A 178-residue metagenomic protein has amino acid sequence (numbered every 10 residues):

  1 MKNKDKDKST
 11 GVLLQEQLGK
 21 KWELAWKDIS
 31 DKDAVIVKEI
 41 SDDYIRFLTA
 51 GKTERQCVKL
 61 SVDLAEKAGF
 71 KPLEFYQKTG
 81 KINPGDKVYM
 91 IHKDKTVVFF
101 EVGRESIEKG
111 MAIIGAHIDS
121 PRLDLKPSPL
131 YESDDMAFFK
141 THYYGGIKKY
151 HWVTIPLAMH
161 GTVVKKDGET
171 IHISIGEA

Functional and structural regions predicted by a protein language model:
M1-A178: N-terminal hydrophobic/helix-forming segments and targeting peptides
